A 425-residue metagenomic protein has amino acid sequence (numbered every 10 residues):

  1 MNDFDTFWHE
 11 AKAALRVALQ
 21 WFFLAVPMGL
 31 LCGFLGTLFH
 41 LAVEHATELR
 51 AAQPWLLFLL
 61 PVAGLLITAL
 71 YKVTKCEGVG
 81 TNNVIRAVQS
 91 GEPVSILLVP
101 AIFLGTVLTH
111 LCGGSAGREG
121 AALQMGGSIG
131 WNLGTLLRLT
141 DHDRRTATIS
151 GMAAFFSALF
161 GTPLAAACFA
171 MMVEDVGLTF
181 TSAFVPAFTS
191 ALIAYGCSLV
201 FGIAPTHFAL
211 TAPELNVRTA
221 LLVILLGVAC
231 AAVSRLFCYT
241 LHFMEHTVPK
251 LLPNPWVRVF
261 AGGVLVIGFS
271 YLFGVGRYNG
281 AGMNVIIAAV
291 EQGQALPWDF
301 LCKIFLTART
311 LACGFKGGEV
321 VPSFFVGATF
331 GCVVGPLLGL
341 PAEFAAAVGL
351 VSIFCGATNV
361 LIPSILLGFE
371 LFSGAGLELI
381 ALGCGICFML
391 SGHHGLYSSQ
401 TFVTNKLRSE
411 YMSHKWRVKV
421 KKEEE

Functional and structural regions predicted by a protein language model:
M1-E425: Alpha-helical transmembrane segments and immediately membrane-proximal extracytoplasmic
